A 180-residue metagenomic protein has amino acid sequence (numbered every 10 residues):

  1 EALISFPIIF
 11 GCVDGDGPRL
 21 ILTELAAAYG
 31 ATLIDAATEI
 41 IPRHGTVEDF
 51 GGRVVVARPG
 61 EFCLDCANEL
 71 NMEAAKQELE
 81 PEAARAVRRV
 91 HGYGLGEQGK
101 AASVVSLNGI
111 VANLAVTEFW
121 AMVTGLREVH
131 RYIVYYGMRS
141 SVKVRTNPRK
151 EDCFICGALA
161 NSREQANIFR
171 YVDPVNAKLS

Functional and structural regions predicted by a protein language model:
I4-I8, C12-S180: Glycine-rich phosphate/adenylate-binding loop
